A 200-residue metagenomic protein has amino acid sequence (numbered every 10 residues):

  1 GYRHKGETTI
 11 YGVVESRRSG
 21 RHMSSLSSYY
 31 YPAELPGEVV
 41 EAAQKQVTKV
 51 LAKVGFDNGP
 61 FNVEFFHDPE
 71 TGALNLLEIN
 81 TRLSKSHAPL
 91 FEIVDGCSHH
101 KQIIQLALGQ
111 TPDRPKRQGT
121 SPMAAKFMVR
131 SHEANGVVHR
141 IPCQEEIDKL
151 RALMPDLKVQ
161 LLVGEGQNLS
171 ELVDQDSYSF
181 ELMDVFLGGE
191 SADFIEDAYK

Functional and structural regions predicted by a protein language model:
G1-T71: Internal nucleotide-binding/catalytic subdomain
G12, G72-R82: A short beta-strand motif that forms the metal-chelation/ATP-contact edge of phosphoryl-transfer active sites
G20-H22, H87, E196: Short helix/loop capping segments that flank catalytic or ligand/cofactor-binding pockets
H22-S27, E78-K85, E181: Short acidic (Asp/Glu) and glycine-rich catalytic loops that position anionic groups and cofactors
L35, F91-D95, E190, F194: Short alpha-helix boundary/capping segments
E41-V63, N80-R140: Active-site "cap" helix and flanking loop/linker of ATP-utilizing ligase/carboxylase catalytic domains
D68-N75, D176-E181: A short, glycine/Asx- and small/polar-enriched loop/turn that sits immediately N-terminal to a beta-strand
Q105-K200: Peripheral (often C-terminal) accessory segments that flank ATP-dependent C-N-forming ligase machineries
